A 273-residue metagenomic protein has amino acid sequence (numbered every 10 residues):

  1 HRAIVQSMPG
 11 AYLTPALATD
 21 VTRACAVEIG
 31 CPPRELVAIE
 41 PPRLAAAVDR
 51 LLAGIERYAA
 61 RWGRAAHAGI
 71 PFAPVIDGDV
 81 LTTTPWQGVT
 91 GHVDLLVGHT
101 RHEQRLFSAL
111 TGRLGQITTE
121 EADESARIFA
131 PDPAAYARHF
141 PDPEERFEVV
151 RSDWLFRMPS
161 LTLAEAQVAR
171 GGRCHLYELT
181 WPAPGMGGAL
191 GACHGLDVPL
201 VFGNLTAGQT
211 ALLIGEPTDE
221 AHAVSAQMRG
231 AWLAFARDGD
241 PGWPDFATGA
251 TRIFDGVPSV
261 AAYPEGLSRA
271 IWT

Functional and structural regions predicted by a protein language model:
H1-V5, F140-P143, L179, A207-Q209: Short acidic (Asp/Glu) and glycine-rich catalytic loops that position anionic groups and cofactors
R2, Q6-I117, F147-E165, C174: Substrate-access "cap/lid" subdomains that shape and gate the entrance to catalytic or ligand-binding pockets
A3, S7, E145-R146, T210-D219: Short, local alpha-helical segments
R43, V48-L51, F129, F140-P143 (+2 more regions): Alpha-helix boundary/capping residues
T90-A135, A183, P199, D219 (+3 more regions): C-terminal, loop-rich substrate-recognition/catalytic regions characterized by aromatic stacking residues
F129-R170, H175-W181: Alpha/beta-hydrolase fold catalytic core
M158-L161, E165-T273: Mobile gating loops/cap/lid regions near enzyme active sites that modulate substrate access
